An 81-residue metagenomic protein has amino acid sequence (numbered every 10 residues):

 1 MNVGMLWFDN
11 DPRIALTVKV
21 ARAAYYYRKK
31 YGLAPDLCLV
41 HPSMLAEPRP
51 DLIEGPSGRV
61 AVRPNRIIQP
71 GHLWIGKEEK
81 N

Functional and structural regions predicted by a protein language model:
M1-P50: Amphipathic alpha-helical packing elements
G55-N81: C-terminal edge-of-domain segments
